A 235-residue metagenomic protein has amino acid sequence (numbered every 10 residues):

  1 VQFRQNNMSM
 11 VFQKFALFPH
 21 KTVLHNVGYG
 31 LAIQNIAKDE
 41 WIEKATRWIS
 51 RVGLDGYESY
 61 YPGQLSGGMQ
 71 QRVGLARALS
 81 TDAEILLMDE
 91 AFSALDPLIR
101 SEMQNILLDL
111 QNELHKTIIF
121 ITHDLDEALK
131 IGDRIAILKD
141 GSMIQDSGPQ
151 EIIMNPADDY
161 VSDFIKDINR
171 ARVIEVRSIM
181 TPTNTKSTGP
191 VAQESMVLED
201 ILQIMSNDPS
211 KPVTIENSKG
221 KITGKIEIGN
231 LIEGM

Functional and structural regions predicted by a protein language model:
K21-G28: Short coil-to-helix segment of the ABC ATPase nucleotide-binding domain corresponding to the Q-loop/switch region
G28, A32, A37-Y57: Conserved ABC ATPase "signature" region
Y61-L65, M69: Conserved ABC ATPase signature
S80-E84: A short, proline-enriched helix->beta-strand linker immediately N-terminal to the Walker B motif in ABC-type P-loop
G141-S142: Conserved ABC ATPase "signature" C-loop
D146-S147, N155, K225: ABC ATPase "signature
S187-K219, I226-M235: The conserved cystathionine-beta-synthase
